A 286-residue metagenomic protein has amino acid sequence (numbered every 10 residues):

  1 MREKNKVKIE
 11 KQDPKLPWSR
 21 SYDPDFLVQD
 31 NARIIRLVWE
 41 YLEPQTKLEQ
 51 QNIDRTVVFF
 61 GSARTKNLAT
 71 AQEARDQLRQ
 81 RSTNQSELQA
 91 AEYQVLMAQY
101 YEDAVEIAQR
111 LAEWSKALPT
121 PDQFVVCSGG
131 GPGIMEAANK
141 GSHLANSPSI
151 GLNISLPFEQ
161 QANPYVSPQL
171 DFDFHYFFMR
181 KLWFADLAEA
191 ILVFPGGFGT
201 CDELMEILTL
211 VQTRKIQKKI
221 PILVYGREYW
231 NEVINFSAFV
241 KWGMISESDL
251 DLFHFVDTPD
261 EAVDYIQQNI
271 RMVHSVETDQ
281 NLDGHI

Functional and structural regions predicted by a protein language model:
R2-L152: Glycine-rich beta-alpha loop segments
T46-T56, R79-A90, H175-V193, L208 (+1 more regions): Glycine/serine-rich loop-strand microenvironments at binding/catalytic pocket rims
I53-R55, P121-Q123, A145-P148, P168 (+3 more regions): Short coil/turn connectors at secondary-structure junctions
A74-D76, H143-L144, E206-V211, A238-W242 (+1 more regions): Short, solvent-exposed amphipathic alpha-helical segments in soluble enzyme and RNA/protein-processing domains
C127-F194, F198-C201, M205, W230: Phosphate/pyrophosphate-binding betaalpha-module
Q212-K219, M244-E247: Arginine/glycine-rich "motif VI" loop of SF2 helicases in the C-terminal RecA-like domain
V224-I286: C-terminal functional extensions of proteins
